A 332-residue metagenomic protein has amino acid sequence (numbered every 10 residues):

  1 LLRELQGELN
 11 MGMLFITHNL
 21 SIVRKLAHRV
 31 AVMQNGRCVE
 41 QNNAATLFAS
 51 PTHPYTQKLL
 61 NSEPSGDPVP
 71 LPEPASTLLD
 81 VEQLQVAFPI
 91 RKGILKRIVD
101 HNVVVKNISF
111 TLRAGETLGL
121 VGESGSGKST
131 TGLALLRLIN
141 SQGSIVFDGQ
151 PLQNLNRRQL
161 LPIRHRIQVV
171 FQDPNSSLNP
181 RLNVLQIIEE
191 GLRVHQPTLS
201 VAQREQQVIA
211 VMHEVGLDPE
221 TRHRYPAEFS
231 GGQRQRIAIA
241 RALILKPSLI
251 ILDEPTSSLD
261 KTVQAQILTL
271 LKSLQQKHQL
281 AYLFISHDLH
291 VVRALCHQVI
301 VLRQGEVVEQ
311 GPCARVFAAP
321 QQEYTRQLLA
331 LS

Functional and structural regions predicted by a protein language model:
L1, I239: Hydrophobic anchor residue at the start of the ABC signature
V23-K25, V292-A294: A short, surface-exposed alpha-helical micro-motif characterized by mixed small hydrophobic and charged/polar residues
G143-L152, I163: Conserved ABC transporter NBD signature motif
A202-E220: Conserved ABC ATPase "signature" region
Y225-F229, Q233: Conserved ABC ATPase signature
I244-S248: A short, proline-enriched helix->beta-strand linker immediately N-terminal to the Walker B motif in ABC-type P-loop
